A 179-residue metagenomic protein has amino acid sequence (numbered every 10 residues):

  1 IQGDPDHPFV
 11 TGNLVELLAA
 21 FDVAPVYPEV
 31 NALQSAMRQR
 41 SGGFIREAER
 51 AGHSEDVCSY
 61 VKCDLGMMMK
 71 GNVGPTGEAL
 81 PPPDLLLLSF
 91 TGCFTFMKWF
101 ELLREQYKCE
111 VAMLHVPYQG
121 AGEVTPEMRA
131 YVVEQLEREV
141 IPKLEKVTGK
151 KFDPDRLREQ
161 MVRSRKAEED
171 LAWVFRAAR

Functional and structural regions predicted by a protein language model:
I1-R179: An N-terminal assembly and electron-transfer interface module characteristic of large anaerobic redox and radical
